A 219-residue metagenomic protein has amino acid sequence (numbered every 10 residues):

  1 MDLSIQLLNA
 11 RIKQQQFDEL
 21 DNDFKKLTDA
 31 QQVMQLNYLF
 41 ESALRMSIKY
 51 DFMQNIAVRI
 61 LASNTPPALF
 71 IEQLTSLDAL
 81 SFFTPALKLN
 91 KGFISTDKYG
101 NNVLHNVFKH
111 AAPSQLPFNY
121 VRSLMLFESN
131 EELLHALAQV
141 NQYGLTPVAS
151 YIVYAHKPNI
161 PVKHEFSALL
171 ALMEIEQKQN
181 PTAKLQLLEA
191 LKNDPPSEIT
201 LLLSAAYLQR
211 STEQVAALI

Functional and structural regions predicted by a protein language model:
D2, F166, N180, L185 (+1 more regions): Ankyrin-repeat-protein effector appendages
D2-Q14: N-terminal "cap/leader" segments of large eukaryotic alpha-helical scaffolds
L20-F24, D51-I60, A79-L87, P113-E128 (+2 more regions): Ankyrin repeat structural motif
F93-I94, L134-L137, L188: Ankyrin-repeat inter-repeat connecting loop/turn
D97, V140-N141, L191-P195: Ankyrin repeat boundary/linker residues
